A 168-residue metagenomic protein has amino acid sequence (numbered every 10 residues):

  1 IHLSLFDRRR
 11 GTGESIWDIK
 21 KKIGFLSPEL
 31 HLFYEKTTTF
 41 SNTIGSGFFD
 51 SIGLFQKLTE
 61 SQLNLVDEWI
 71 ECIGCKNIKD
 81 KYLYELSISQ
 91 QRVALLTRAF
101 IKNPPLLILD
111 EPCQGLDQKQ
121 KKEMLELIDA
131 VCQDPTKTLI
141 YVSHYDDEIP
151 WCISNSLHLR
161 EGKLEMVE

Functional and structural regions predicted by a protein language model:
H2-D18: ABC ATPase NBD Q-loop/coupling interface
E35-G53, L65: Q-loop/switch helix immediately C-terminal to the Walker
G45, E60-I78: Conserved ABC ATPase "signature" region
L58, Y82-L86, Q90: Conserved ABC ATPase signature
L96: Hydrophobic anchor residue at the start of the ABC signature
L107-E111: Catalytic Walker B motif of ABC-type/P-loop ATPase nucleotide-binding domains
Q118-Q120: Helix N-cap at the start of a conserved alpha-helix in ABC-type nucleotide-binding domains
